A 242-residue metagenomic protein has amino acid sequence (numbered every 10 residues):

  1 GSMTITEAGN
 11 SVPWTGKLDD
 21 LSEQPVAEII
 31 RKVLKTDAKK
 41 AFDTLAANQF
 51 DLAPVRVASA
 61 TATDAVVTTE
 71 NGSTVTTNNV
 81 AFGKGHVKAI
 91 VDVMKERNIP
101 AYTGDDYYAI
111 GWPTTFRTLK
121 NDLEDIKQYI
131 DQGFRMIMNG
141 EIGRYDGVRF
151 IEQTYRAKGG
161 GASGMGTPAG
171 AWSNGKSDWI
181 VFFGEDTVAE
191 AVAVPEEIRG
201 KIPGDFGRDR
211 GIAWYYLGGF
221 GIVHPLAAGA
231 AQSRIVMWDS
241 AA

Functional and structural regions predicted by a protein language model:
G1-A8: Assembly/oligomerization interface modules of large self-assembling protein complexes
A8-G16: Glycine-rich, often proline-containing surface loops adjacent to acidic residues and nearby aromatics that form
G16, A38, Y216-F220: Beta-strand elements of well-folded, non-transmembrane domains
L18-R97, T114, W238-A242: Alpha-helical scaffold segments that mediate packing/assembly in large oligomeric complexes
D19-I29, A101, R199-G207: Exposed beta-sheet edge/beta-hairpin loop segments within beta-rich domains
T68-V93, R117-A242: Sequence/fold signature of self-assembling virion shell proteins
P100-D106, G143-Y145: Short gly/pro-enriched beta-turn/loop segments at secondary-structure junctions
A109: Polar-ligand-bearing catalytic/cofactor-coordination segments of membrane-embedded or membrane-tethered inner-membrane
